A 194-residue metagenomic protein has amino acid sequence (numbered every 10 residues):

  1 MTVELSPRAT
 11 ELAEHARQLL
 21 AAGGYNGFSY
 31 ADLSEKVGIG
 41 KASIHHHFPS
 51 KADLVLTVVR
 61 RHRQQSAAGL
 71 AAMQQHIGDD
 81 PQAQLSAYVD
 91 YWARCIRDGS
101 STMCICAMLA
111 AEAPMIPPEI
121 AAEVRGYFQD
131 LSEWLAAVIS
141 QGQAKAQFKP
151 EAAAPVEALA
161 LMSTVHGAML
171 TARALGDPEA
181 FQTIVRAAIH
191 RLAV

Functional and structural regions predicted by a protein language model:
T2, A83, A87-R94, Q129-Q141 (+4 more regions): C-terminal peripheral helix-coil segments that are non-catalytic and often amphipathic
L5, E11, H15-T57: Helix-turn-helix
V55, V59, R63, A121-S132: Amphipathic, non-transmembrane alpha-helical scaffold segments
T57, R61, A71-T102, A154-L161: Hydrophobic alpha-helical connector segments
Q82-A83, A122-G126, A144-A160, E179: All-alpha amphipathic helical-bundle segments outside canonical DNA-binding/catalytic cores that form hydrophobic
A83-Q84, D98-E119: Amphipathic alpha-helical segments used for helix-helix packing
A107, A152-T171, A187: Hydrophobic alpha-helical segments that form the core of small-molecule binding pockets and/or dimer interfaces
